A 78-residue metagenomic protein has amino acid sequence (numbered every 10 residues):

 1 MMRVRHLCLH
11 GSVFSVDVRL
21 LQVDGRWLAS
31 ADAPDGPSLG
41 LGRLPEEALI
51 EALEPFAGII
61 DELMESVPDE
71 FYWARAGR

Functional and structural regions predicted by a protein language model:
M1-S30, G36: N-terminal segment of the canonical double-stranded RNA-binding domain
M1-V13, E65-R78: Negatively charged, low-complexity tracts enriched in Asp/Glu with abundant Ser/Thr
R19, P34, L63, F71-Y72: Intrinsically disordered, low-complexity regions of eukaryotic proteins
D32-E51: A short, exposed loop/beta-hairpin motif centered on an aromatic-Gly-Thr core
L53-S66: Short arginine-rich
